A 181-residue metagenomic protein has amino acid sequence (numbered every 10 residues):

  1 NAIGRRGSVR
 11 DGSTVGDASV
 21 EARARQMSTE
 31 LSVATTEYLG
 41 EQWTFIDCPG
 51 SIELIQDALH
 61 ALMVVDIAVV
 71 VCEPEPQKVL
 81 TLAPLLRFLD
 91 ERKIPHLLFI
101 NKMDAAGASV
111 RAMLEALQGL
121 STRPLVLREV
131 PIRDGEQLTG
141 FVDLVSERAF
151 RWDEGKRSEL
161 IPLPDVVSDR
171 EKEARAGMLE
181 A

Functional and structural regions predicted by a protein language model:
N1-L59, M63-C72: P-loop NTPase switch module centered on the Walker A-proximal segment
E73-A181: P-loop NTPase catalytic nucleotide-binding module
